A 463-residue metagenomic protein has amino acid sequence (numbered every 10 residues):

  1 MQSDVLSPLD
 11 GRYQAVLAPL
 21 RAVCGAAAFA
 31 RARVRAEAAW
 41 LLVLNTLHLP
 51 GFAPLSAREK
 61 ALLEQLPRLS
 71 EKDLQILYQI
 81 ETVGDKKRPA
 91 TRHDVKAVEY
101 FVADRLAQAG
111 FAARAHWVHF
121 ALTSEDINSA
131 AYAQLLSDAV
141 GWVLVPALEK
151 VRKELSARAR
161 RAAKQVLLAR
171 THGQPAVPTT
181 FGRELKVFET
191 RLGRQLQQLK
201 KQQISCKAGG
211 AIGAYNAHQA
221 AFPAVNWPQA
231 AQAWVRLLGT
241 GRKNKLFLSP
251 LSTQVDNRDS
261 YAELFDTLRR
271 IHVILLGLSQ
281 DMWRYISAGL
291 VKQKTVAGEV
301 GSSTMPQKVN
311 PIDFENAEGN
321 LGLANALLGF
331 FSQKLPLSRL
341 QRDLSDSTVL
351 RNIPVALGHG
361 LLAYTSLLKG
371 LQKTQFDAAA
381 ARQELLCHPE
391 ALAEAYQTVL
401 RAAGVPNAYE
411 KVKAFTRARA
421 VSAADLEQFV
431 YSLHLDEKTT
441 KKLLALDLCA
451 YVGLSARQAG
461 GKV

Functional and structural regions predicted by a protein language model:
M1-Y215, F222-A233, G301-S302, F314-N316 (+6 more regions): A helix-coil-helix interface module used to build multimeric assemblies and to scaffold catalytic/cofactor sites
A39-L44, F101, R105, A139 (+17 more regions): Generic, well-ordered alpha-helical scaffold segments in large soluble proteins
F52-P54, G289-V296, T365-Q383, P406-K413 (+2 more regions): A glycine-biased, small/acidic residue-tolerant capping/turn segment at secondary-structure junctions
T82, S129-V145, R160, L167 (+3 more regions): Charged, flexible cofactor/metal-binding loops and thiol motifs
L106, L238-R242, A403-G404, L433: A broad structural signal for alpha-helix termini and local helix breaks/kinks
S124, Q219-F222, N244-S252, A381 (+3 more regions): A structural signal for small-residue-enriched, beta-sheet-centric alpha/beta enzyme cores and oligomeric scaffold folds
Y285, T295-V296, V300, I312 (+5 more regions): Acidic, Mg2+-coordinating active-site segments of isoprenoid diphosphate-utilizing enzymes
N316, N320-N407, K411: Long, amphipathic alpha-helical stalk/connector segments used for oligomerization, subunit docking, or mechanical
